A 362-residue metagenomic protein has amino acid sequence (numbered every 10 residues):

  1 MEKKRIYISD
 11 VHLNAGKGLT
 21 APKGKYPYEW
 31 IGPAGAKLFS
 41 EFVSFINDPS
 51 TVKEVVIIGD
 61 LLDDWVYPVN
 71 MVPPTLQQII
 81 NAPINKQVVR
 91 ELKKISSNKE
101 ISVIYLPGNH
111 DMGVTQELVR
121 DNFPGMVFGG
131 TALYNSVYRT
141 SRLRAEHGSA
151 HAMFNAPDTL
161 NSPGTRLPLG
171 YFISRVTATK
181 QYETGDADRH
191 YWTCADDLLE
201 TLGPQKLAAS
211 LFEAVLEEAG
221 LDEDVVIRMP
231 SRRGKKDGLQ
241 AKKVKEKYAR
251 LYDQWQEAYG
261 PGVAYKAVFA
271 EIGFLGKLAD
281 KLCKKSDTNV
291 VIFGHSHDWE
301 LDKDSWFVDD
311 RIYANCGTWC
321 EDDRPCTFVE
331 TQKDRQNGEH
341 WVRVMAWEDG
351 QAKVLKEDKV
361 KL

Functional and structural regions predicted by a protein language model:
M1-L362: Extended recognition/assembly regions associated with phosphoester-bond processing machinery
